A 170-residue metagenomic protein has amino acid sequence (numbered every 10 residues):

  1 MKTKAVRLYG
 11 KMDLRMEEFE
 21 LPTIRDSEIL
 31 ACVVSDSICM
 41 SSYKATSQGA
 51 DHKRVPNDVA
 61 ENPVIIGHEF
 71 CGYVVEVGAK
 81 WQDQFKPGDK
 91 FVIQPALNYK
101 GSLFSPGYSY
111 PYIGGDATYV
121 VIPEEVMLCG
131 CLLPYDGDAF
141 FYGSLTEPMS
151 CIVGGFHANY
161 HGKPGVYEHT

Functional and structural regions predicted by a protein language model:
K2-K4: Extreme N-terminal starter segment of soluble prokaryotic enzymes
V6-L14: Extracellular beta-rich ligand/substrate-recognition surface
M16-E18, Y119: Well-ordered beta-strand positions in beta-sheet-rich domains
P22-D36, D51-L97, G114, L133-D136: Glycine-rich beta-strand-centered segment in the early N-terminal region that forms part of a ligand/cofactor-binding
M40: Local cysteine-cluster metal-coordination motifs and their immediate loop/turn environment, predominantly Fe-S cluster
K44-H52: Short Gly/aromatic-enriched secondary-structure transition segments
L97-T170: NAD(P)H dinucleotide-binding glycine-rich loop of Rossmann-like/cofactor-binding domains, especially the beta1-alpha1
